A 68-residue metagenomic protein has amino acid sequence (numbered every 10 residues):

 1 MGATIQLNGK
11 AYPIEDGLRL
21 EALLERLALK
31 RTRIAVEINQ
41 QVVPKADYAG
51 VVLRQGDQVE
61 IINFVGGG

Functional and structural regions predicted by a protein language model:
M1-G67: Ubiquitin-like/PB1-type beta-grasp interaction modules and other compact soluble beta-rich domains
